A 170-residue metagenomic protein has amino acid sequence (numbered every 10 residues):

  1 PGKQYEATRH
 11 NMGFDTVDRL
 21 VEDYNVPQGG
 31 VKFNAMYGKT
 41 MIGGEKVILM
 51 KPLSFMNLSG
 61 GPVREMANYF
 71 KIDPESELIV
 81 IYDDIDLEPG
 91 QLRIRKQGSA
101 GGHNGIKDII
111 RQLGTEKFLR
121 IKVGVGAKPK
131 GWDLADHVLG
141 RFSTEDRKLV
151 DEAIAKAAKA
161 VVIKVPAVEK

Functional and structural regions predicted by a protein language model:
G2-K96, K107, R111, T115-I121 (+2 more regions): Nucleotide and nucleotide-moiety/phosphate-recognizing core
R93-S99, H137-F142: Short glycine-enriched, charge-decorated loop/helix-capping segments at active-site entrances that position
G102-G105: Hydrophobic alpha-helical segments within soluble ligand-binding/sensing domains
E145: C-terminal segments of enzyme domains that contribute to small-molecule binding surfaces
